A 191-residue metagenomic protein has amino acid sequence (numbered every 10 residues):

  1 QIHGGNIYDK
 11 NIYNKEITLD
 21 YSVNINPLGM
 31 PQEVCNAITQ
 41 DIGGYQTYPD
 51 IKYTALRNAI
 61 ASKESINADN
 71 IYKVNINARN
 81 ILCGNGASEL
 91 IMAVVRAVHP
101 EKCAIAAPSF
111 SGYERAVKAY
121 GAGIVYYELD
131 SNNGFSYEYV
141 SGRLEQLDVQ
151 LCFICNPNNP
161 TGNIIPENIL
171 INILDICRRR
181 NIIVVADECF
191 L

Functional and structural regions predicted by a protein language model:
Q1-T47, A59: N-terminal "arm"/small-domain region of PLP-dependent enzymes with the aminotransferase-like
Y21, V184-V185: Residue-level marker for buried hydrophobic side chains located in beta-strands that build the well-ordered beta-sheet
A37-Q40, I105, I182: Alpha-helical protein-protein interaction elements
Q46-R178, V185, F190-L191: Conserved core of the PLP fold type I
